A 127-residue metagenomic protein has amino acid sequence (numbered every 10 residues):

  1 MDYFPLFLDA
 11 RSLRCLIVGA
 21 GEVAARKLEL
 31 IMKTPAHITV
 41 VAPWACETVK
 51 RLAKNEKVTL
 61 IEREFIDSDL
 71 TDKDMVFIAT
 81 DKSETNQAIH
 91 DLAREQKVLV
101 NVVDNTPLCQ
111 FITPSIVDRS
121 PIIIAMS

Functional and structural regions predicted by a protein language model:
M1-A53: Hydrophobic, well-ordered beta-alpha structural blocks that scaffold small-molecule cofactor pockets
S12, T71-K73, R119: Alpha-helix C-terminal capping/helix-to-coil transition sites in glycosyltransferase folds
I38, L60, L99-V100: Hydrophobic beta-strand scaffold residues
A42, L60-E64, D104: Short loop/edge segments at beta-strand edges and connector loops that shape dinucleotide/nucleotide cofactor-binding
K54-S68: Glycine-rich, highly charged phosphate/nucleotide-binding loops
E64, T80-D81: Short glycine-/small-residue-rich Rossmann-like dinucleotide-binding loops
M75-T80, N86-F111: ADP-ribose/adenylate-binding Rossmann-like module
I116-S127: Adenosine-phosphate binding glycine-rich loop
